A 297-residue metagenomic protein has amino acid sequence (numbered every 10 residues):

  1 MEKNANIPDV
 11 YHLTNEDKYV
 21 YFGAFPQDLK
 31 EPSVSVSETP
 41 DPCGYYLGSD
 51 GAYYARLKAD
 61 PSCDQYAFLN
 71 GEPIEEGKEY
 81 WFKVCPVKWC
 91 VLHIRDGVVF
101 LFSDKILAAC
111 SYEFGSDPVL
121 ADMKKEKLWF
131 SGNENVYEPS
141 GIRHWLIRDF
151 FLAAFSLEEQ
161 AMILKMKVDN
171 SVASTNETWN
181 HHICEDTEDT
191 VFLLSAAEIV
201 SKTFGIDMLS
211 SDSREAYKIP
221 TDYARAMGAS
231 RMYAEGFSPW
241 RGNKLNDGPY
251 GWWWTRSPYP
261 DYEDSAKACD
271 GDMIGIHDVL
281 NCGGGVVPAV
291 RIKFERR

Functional and structural regions predicted by a protein language model:
M1-R297: Collagenous Gly-X-Y triple-helix signature in extracellular proteins
